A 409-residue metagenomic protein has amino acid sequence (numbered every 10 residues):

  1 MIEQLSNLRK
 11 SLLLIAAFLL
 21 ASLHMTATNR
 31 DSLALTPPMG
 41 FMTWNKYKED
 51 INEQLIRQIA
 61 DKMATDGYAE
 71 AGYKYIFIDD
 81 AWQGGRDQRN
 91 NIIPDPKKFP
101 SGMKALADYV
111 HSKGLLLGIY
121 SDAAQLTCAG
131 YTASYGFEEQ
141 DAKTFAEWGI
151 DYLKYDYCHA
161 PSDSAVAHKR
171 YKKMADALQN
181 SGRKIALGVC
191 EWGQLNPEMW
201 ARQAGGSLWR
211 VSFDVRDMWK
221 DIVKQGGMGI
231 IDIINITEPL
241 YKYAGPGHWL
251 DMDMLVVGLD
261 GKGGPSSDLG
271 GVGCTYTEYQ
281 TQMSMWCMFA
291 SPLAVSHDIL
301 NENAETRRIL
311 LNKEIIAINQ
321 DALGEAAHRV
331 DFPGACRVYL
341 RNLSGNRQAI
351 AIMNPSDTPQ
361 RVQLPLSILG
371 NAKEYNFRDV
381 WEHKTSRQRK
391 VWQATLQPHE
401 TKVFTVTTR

Functional and structural regions predicted by a protein language model:
M1-N29: Bacterial Sec-dependent N-terminal signal peptides
P37-T43, G72-D79, L116-S121, D151-D156 (+6 more regions): Structural recognition of the beta-strand scaffold that forms the well-ordered cores of secreted hydrolase catalytic
I59, M63-S164, R170: Aromatic-lined carbohydrate-binding/catalytic grooves of carbohydrate-active enzymes
L115-Y131, Q179-N196: Aromatic-lined carbohydrate-recognition surfaces of secreted/lumenal glycan-active proteins
A186-H297: Glycan-recognition surfaces
Q280, W286-F289, A294-S296, F332-G370: Carbohydrate-binding surface patches
T281-V330: Catalytic cores of secreted or luminal carbohydrate-active enzymes
R387-R409: C-terminal beta-strand-rich structural cap/linker in extracellular carbohydrate-active enzymes
